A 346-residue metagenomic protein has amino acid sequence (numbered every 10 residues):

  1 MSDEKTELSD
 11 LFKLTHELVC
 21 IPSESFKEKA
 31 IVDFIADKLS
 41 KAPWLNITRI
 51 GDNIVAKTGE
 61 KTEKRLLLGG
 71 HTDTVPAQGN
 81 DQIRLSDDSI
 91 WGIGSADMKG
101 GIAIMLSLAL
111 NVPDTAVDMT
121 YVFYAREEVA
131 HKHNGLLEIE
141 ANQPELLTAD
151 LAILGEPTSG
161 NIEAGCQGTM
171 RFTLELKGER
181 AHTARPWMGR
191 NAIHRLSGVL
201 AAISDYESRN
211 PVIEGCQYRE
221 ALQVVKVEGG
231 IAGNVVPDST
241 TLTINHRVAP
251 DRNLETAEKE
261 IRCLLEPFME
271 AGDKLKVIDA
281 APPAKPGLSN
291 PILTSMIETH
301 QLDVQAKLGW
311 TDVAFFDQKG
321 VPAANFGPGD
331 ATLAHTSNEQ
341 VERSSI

Functional and structural regions predicted by a protein language model:
S2-S95, D330: Acidic/His- and Gly-rich active-site-bordering loop/insert found across diverse amide/peptide-bond hydrolases
D3-T6, S23, P157, A164-G165 (+1 more regions): Metal-dependent amide/peptide-bond hydrolase catalytic core, centered on the "pita-bread" metallohydrolase fold
E17, S107-D114, G198-D205: Short glycine/serine- and small hydrophobic-enriched flexible loop segments
L66-L68, V122, I153, A324: Hydrophobic/aromatic beta-strand patches that form the interior of the parallel beta-sheet core in alpha/beta enzyme
D73-S86, A149, A164-E175: Acidic-glycine-rich active-site phosphate/pyrophosphate-binding loop
S89-I104, H182: Glycine/serine-rich anion-binding loops at beta->alpha junctions that coordinate negatively charged ligand groups
A103-R171: Acidic/histidine-rich catalytic neighborhood of metal-dependent amide-processing enzymes
